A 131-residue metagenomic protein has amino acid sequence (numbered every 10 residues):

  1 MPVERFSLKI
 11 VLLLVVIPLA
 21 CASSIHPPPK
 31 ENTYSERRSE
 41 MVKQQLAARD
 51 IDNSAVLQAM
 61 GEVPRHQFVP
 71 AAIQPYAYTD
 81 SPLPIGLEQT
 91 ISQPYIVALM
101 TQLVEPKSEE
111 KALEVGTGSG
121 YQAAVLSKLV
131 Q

Functional and structural regions predicted by a protein language model:
M1-V11: Bacterial N-terminal signal peptides that target proteins for export
K9-A20: Bacterial N-terminal signal peptides
C21-L113, Q122-V125, L129: Class I SAM-dependent transferase core
G116: Conserved S-adenosyl-L-methionine
S119: Conserved SAM/SAH-binding loop
